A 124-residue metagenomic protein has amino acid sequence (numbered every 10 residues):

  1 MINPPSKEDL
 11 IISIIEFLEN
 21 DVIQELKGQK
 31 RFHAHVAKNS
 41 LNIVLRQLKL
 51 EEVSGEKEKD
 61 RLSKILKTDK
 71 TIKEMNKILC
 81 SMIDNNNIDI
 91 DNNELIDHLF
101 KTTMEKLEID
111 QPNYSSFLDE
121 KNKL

Functional and structural regions predicted by a protein language model:
M1, N20-L26, K57-K59: Short, charged, low-complexity loops and linkers
N3-P5: Charged, compositionally biased N-terminal leader segments and the immediate start of the first structured element
E8-F17, K30-F32, K59-L124: C-terminal amphipathic alpha-helical interaction region
F17-Q47: N-terminal interaction modules that seed assembly of large macromolecular complexes
Q47-S63: Short, charged early-sequence alpha-helical segments and their helix-coil boundaries
